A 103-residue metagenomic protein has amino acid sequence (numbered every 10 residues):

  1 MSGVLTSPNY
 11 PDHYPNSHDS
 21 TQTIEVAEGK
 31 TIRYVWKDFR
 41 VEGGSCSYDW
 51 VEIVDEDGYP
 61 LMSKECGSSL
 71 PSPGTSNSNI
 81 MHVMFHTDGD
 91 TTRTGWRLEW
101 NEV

Functional and structural regions predicted by a protein language model:
M1-V103: Domain-level representation of secreted and single-pass membrane ectodomains enriched in extracellular protease systems
